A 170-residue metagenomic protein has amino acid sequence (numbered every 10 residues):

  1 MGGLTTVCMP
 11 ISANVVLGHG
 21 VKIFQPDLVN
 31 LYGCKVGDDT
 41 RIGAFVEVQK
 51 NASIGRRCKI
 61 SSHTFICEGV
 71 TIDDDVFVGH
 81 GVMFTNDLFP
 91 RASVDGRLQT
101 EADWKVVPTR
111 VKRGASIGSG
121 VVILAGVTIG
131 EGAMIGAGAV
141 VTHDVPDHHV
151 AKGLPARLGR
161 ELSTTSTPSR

Functional and structural regions predicted by a protein language model:
G2-V16, I23-V127, L154-P155, R160-S163 (+1 more regions): Flexible, glycine/small-residue-enriched loop-and-beta-strand segment within the central core of proteins
V127-D144, H148-V150: C-terminal/domain-terminus segments
